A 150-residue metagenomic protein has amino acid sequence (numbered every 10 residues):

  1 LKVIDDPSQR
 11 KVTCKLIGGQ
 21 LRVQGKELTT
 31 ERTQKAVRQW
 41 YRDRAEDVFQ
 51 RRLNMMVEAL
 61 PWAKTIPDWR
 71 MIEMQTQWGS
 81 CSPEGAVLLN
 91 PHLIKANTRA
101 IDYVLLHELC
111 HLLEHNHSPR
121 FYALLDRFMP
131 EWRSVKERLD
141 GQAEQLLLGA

Functional and structural regions predicted by a protein language model:
L1-Y103, L112-A150: Active-site-proximal or metal-binding-adjacent scaffold patches in catalytic folds
E108: Walker B catalytic acidic pair
